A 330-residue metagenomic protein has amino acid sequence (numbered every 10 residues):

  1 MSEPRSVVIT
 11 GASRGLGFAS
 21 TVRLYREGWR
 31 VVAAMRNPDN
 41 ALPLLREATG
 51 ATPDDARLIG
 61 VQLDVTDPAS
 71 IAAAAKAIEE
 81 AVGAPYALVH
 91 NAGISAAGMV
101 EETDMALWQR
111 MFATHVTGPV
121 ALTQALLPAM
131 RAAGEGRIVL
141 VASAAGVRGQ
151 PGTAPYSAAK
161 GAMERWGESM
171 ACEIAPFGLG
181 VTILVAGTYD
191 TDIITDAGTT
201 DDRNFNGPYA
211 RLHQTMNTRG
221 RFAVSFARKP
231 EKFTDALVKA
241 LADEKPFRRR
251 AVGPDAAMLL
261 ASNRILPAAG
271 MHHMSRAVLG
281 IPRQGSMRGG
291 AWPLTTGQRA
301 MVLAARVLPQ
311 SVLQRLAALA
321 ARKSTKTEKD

Functional and structural regions predicted by a protein language model:
S13-G15: Conserved glycine-rich cofactor-binding loop
Q62-A73, M105: The beta1-alpha1 cofactor-binding region of Rossmann-like NAD(H)/NADP(H)-dependent oxidoreductases
M99-V100, L107-Q109: Substrate-binding pocket helix/loop in short-chain dehydrogenase/reductase
E101, R148-A154: Active-site loop immediately N-terminal to the catalytic Tyr-X3-Lys motif of short-chain dehydrogenase/reductase
T123, A159: Active-site helix of classical SDR
S143: Residue(s) in the substrate-gating loop at a strand-loop-helix junction that position the organic substrate next
A175-S225: C-terminal beta-strand-loop-alpha-helix "lid" module of Rossmann-like NAD(P)-dependent dehydrogenases
